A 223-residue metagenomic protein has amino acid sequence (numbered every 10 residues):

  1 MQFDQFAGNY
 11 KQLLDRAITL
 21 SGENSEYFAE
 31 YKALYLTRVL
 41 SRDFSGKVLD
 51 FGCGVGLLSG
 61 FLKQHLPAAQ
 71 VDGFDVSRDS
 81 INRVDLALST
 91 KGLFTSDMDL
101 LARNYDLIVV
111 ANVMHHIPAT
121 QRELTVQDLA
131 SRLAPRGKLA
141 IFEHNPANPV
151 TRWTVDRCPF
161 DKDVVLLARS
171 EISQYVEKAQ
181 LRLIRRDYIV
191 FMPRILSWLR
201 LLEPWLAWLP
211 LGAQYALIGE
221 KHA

Functional and structural regions predicted by a protein language model:
M1-A17: N-terminal, positively charged/glycine-rich alpha-helical extensions of SAM-dependent methyltransferases
Y27-S45: Conserved alpha-helix/loop element of class I SAM-dependent methyltransferases that forms part of the SAM/SAH-binding
S45-G54: Conserved class I S-adenosyl-L-methionine
V55-M98: Class I SAM-dependent methyltransferase SAM/SAH-binding core
V109: A conserved beta-strand element that flanks and buttresses the S-adenosyl-L-methionine
E123-P135: A short glycine-rich, Lys/Arg-flanked "PGG" loop and its adjoining helix->strand segment in the class I
R136-E143: Conserved beta-strand signature within the Rossmann-like core of class I S-adenosyl-L-methionine
D156-E171: Acceptor-substrate binding/catalytic loop of class I
